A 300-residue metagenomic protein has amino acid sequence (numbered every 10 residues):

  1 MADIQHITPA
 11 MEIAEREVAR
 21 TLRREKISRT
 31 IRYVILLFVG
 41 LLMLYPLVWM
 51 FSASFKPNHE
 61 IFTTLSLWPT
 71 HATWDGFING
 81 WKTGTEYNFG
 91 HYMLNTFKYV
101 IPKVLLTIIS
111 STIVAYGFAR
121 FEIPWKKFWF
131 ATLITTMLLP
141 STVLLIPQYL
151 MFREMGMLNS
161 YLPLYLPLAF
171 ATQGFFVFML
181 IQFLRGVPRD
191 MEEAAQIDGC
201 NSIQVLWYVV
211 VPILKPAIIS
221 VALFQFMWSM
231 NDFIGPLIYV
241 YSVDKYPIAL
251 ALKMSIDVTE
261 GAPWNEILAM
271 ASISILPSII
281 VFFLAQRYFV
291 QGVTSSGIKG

Functional and structural regions predicted by a protein language model:
I4-I13, R20-T21, S28-G300: A structural signal for multi-pass alpha-helical bundles of membrane permease subunits that mediate small-molecule
